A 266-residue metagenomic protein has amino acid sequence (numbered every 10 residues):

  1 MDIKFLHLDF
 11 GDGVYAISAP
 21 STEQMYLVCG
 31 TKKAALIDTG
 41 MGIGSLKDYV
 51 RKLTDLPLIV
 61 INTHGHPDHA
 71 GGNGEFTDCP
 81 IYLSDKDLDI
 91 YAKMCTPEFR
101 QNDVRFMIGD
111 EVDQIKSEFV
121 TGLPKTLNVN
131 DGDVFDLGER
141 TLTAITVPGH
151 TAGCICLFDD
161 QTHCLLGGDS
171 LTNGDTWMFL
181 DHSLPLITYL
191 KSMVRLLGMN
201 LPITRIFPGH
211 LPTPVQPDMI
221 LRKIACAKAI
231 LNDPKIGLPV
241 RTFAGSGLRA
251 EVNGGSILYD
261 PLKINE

Functional and structural regions predicted by a protein language model:
I3-K52, L157-T172: Conserved beta-strand hairpin/beta-sheet module of binuclear metal-dependent hydrolase folds, prominently
V28, D38, V50, H64 (+6 more regions): Divalent metal-coordination and catalytic microenvironments
L36-T39, L58-D68, I81-D85, T146-G149 (+2 more regions): Active-site neighborhood of phospho(di)ester-bond hydrolases with catalytic His/Asp-centered motifs
I43-F135, N173, I224-G237: Active-site HxH/HxHxD metal-binding segment of metal-dependent hydrolases
D131-D159: Core dinuclear metal-dependent hydrolase active-site scaffold
T143, T172-H182: Surface-exposed cleft-lining segments at the edges of enzyme active sites
L180-L197: Active-site-adjacent loop/tail segments of enzyme domains
V194-E266: Accessory terminal helices/loops
